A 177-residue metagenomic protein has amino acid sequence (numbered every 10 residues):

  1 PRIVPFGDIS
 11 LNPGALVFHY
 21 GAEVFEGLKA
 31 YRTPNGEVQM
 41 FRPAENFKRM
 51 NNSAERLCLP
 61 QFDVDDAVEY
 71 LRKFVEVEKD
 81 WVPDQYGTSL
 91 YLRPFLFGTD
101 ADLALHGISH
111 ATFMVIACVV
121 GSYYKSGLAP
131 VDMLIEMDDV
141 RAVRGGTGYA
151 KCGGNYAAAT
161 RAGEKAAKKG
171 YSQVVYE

Functional and structural regions predicted by a protein language model:
P1-F74, D102-E177: Helix-start/capping segments and mature chain N-termini
V77, G98-T99: Intrinsically disordered, low-complexity linker/loop segments enriched in Gly/Pro and charged/polar residues
D80-Q85, L105-G107: Short, charge-rich binding segments
P83-F97: Extended, Lys/Arg-enriched charged tracts that mediate electrostatic binding to polyanionic substrates
